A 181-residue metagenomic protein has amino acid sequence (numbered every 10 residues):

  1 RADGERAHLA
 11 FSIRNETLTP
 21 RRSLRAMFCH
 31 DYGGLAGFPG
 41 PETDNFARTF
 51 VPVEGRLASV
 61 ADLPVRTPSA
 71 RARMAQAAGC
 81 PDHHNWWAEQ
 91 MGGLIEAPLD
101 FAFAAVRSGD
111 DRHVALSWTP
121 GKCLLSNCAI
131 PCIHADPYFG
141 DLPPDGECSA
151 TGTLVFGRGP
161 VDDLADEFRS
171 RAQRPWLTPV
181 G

Functional and structural regions predicted by a protein language model:
R1, R25, A115-S117: Short amphipathic beta-strand/extended segments with alternating polar/hydrophobic composition
R1-A2, P160: Short, compact, well-ordered microdomains
D3-L57: Acidic (Asp/Glu-rich), glycine- and aromatic
E5, E16, E42, E54 (+7 more regions): Glutamate identity and glutamate-enriched acidic tracts
L18, G34, N45-R48, L57 (+5 more regions): Low-complexity, compositionally biased segments
T19, V51, L63, T67 (+3 more regions): Intrinsic-disorder/low-complexity coil detector
T43-G92: Low-complexity, serine/threonine/proline-enriched polar segments
A77-G181: Beta-strand-rich recognition/accessory modules
